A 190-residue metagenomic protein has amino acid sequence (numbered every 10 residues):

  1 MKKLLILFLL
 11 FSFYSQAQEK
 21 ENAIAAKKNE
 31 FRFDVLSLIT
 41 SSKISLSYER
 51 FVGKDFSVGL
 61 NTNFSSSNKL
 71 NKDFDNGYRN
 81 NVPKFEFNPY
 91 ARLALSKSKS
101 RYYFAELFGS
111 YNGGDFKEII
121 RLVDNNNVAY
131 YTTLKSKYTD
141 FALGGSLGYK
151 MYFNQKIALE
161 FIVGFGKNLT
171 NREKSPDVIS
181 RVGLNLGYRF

Functional and structural regions predicted by a protein language model:
M1-A25: Cleavable N-terminal export/targeting peptides
Q18-S66, N71, V82, R92 (+1 more regions): Short glycine/proline- and aromatic-enriched beta-strand/turn motifs that initiate or cap beta-hairpins
I24-A26, S37-S41, Y78-K84, L134-A142 (+1 more regions): Transmembrane beta-barrel outer-membrane domains
R32, S45, N88-Y90, A142-S146 (+1 more regions): Membrane-embedded beta-strand positions in outer-membrane beta-barrel channels/transporters
R50-S146, M151-I157, F161: Gram-negative (and chloroplast) outer-membrane scaffold detector with strong preference for beta-barrel transmembrane
Y149, F165-K167, Y188: Gly/Ser/Thr-rich helix-start
I162-E173, V178: Extracytoplasmic electrostatic interaction patches
V178-F190: Outer-membrane beta-barrel "beta-signal"
